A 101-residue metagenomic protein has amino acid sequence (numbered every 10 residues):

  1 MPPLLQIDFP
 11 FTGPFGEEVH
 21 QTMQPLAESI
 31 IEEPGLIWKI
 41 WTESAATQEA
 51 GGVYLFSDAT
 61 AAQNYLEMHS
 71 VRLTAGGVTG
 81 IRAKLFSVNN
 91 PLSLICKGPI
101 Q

Functional and structural regions predicted by a protein language model:
M1-E49, T60-E67, K84-Q101: Short S/T/G/P-rich N-terminal loop/turn motif that feeds into the first structured element of a domain
G51-L55: A short, exposed loop/beta-hairpin motif centered on an aromatic-Gly-Thr core
S70-V78: A common structural junction motif
